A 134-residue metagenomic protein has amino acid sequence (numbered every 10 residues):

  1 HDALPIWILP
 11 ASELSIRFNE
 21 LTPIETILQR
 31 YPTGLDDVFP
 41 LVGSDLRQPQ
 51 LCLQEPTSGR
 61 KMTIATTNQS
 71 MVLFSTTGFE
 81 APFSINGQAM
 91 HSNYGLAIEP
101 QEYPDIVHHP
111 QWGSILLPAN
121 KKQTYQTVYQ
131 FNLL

Functional and structural regions predicted by a protein language model:
H1-L4: Short, small-residue-biased leader/transition segments that mark boundaries at the very start of proteins
A11-L134: Active-site pocket scaffolds in enzymes
